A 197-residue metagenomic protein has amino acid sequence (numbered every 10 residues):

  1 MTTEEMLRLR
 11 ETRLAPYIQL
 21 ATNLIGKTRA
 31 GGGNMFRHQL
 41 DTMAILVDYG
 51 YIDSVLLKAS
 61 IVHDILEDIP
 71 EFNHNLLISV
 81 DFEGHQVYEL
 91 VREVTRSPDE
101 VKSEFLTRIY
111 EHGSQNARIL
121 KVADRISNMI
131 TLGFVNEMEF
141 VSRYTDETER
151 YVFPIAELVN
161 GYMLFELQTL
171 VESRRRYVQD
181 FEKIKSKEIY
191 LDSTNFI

Functional and structural regions predicted by a protein language model:
M1-I197: Active-site helical microenvironments for divalent-metal-assisted chemistry
